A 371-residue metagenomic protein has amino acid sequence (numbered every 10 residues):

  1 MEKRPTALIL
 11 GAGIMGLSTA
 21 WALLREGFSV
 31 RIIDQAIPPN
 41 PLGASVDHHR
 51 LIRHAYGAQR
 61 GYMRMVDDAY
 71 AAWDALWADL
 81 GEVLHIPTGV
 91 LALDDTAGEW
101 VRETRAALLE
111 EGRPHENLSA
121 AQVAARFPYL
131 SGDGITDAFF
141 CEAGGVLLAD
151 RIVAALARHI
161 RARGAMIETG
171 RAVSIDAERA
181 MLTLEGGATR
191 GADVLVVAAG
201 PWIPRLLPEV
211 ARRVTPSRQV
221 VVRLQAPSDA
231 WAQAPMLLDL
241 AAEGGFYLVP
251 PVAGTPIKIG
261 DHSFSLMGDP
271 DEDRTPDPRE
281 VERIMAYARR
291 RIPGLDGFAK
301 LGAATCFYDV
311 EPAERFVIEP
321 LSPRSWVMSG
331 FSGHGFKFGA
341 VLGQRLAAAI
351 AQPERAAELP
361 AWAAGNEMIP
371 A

Functional and structural regions predicted by a protein language model:
P5-I32: N-terminal Rossmann-like FAD-binding beta1-loop-alpha1 element of flavoenzymes
L10, R190-W202, G343: Short hydrophobic core segments
W21-E26, V83-H85, P201-P323: Active-site substrate-recognition segment that forms the wall of the catalytic cavity or substrate channel
R25-S45: Glycine-rich FAD pyrophosphate-binding loop
H49-R126, G245-F246: Dinucleotide-binding Rossmann-like beta1-alpha1 core, especially the glycine-rich loop that anchors the ADP
A75, D95-R163, E168-T169, S174-A177 (+1 more regions): Flavin (FAD/FMN) cofactor-binding and adjacent substrate-gating region of FAD-dependent oxidoreductase domains
S174-T189: Conserved beta-strand-loop-beta-strand element in the redox core of flavoprotein oxidoreductases
R290-A371: C-terminal catalytic lobe of FAD-dependent flavoproteins
